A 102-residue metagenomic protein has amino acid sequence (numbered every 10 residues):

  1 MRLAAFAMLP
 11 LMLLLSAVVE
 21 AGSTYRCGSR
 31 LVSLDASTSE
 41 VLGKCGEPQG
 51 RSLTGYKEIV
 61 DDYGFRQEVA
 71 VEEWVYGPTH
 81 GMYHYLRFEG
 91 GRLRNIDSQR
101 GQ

Functional and structural regions predicted by a protein language model:
M1-M8: Bacterial N-terminal signal peptides that target proteins for export
L14-V18: N-terminal signal peptide c-region/cleavage motif recognized by signal peptidases
E20-Q102: Residues within mature, well-folded domains
